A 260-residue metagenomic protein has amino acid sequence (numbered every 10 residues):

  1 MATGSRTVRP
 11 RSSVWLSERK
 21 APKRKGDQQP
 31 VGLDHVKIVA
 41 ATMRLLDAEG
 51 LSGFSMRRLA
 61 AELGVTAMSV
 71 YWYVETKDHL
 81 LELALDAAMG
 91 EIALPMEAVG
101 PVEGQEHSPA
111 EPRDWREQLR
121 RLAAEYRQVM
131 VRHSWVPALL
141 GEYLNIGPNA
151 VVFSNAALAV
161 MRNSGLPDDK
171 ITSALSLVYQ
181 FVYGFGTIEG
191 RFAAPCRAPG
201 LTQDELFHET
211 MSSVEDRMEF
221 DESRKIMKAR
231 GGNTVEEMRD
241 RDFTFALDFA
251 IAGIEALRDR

Functional and structural regions predicted by a protein language model:
M1-G32, E97-P109, D221-R230: N-terminal intrinsically disordered/low-complexity leader segments
A2, G200-R260: A structured, mid-to-C-terminal "fold-capping" secondary-structure block
K37, A41, L45-D78: Helix-turn-helix
K37-R44, H79-P95, R121-E125, V152 (+1 more regions): Alpha-helical structural segments
P95-V152, D168-I171, L175-V178: Hydrophobic alpha-helical connector segments
F153-L175, F185-E209, V235, I254-L257: Hydrophobic alpha-helical bundle segments that form small-molecule/ligand-binding pockets
